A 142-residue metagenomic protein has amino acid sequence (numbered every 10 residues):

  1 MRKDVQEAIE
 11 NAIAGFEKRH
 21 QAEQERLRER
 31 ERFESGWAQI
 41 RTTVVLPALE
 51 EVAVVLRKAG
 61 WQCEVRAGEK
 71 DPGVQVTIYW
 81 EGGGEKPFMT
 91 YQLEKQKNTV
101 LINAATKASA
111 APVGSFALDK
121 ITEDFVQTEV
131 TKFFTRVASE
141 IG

Functional and structural regions predicted by a protein language model:
M1-E25, A108-G142: Intrinsically disordered, low-complexity regulatory regions enriched in serine/threonine/proline and acidic residues
K3, T77-T128: Intrinsically disordered, low-complexity regulatory segments enriched in Ser/Thr/Pro and charged residues
Q6-I13, V65, F88-L93: Generic hydrophobic, helix-prone segments enriched in Leu/Val/Ile
G15-A59: Contiguous, amphipathic alpha-helical segments that mediate oligomerization or scaffolding in large protein assemblies
Q24, V45, E69, T99 (+1 more regions): Amphipathic alpha-helical interaction segments
V45, L49-V52, L56, V76-I78 (+4 more regions): Generic hydrophobic secondary-structure signal
W61-G84: Ser/Thr-rich, low-complexity intrinsically disordered terminal regions
